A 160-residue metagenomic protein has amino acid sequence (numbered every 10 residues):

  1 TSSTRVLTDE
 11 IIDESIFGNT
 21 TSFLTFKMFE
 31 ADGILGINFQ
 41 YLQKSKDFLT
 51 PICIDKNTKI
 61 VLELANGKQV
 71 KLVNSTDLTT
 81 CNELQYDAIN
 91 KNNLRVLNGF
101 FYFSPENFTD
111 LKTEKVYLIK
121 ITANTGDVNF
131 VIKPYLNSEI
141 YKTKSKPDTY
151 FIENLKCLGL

Functional and structural regions predicted by a protein language model:
T1-M28, K44, C157-L160: Sec-dependent signal peptide cleavage junction
T1-S3, N66-L78: Short, surface-exposed loop motifs enriched in S/T, G, D/E and P with embedded aromatic residues
T25-I34, L49-P51, A88-N90: Short, solvent-exposed beta-strand/turn "edge" segments of beta-rich domains on protein surfaces
F39-P51, N107: Short amphipathic, basic-aromatic surface patches that mediate peripheral association with negatively charged
T50-T58: Short coil-to-beta strand junction motifs in C2/discoidin
T58-E63, I119: Short conserved beta-strand and strand-loop elements enriched in small hydrophobics with frequent Asp/Gly
A65-G67, T125-G126: Glycine-centered tight beta-turn/hairpin loop motif at sheet-sheet or coil-to-beta transitions
L72, T76-L160: Internal interaction segment
